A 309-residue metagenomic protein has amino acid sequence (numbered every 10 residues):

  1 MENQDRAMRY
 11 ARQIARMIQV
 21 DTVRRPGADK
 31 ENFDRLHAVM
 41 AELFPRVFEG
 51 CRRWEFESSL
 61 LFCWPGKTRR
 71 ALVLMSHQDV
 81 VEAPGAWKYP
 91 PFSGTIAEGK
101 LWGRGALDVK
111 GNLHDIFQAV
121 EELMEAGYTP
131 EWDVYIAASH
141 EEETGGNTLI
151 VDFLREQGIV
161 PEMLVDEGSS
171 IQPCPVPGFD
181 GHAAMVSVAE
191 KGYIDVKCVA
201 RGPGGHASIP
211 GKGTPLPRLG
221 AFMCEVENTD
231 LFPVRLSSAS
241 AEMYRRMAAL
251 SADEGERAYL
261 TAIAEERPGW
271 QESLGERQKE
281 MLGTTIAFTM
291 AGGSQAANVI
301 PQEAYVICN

Functional and structural regions predicted by a protein language model:
M1-A106, E125-W132: Acidic/His- and Gly-rich active-site-bordering loop/insert found across diverse amide/peptide-bond hydrolases
A15, A41, H114-F117, E121 (+3 more regions): Predominant activation on well-ordered alpha-helical scaffold segments within soluble catalytic domains
I18, M40, F44-F48, M124 (+2 more regions): Structural signal for hydrophobic packing residues in well-ordered secondary-structure cores of soluble enzyme domains
R24, L107, G202-S208, Q295: A generic structural motif
L101, L107-M185: Acidic/histidine-rich catalytic neighborhood of metal-dependent amide-processing enzymes
R155-Q157, E162, S170-G181, V186-D195 (+2 more regions): Acidic-enriched catalytic cores of C-N bond-cleaving enzymes acting on peptides and small amides
V299-C308: Glycine-rich, aromatic-lined ligand/substrate-binding cores of catalytic and carbohydrate-binding domains
